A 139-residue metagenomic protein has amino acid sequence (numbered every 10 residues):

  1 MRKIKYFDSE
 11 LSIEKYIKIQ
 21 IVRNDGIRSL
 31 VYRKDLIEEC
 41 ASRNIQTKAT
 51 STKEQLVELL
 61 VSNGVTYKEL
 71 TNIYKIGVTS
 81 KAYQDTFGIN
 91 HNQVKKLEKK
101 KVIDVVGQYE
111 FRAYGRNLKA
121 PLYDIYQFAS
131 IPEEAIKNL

Functional and structural regions predicted by a protein language model:
R2-V102: Basic helix-extension-helix modules of the SAP/HeH family
K53-G64, K99, D104-L139: Short helix-start
